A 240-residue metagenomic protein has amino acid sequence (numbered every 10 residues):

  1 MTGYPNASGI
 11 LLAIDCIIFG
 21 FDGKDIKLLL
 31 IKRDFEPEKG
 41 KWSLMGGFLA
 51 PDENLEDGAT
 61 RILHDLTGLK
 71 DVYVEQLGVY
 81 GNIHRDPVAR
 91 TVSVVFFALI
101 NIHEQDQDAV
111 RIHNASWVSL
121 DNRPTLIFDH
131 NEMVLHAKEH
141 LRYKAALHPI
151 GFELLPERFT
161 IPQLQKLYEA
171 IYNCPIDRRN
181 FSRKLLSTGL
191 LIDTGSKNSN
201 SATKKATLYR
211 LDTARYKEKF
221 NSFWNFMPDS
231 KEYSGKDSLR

Functional and structural regions predicted by a protein language model:
M1, F21-L29, D52, E56-T60 (+4 more regions): Core subunits and conserved enzymes of cellular information-processing and envelope-translocation systems across
T2-W42: N-terminal strand-loop-strand
I10-L12, E56-T60, H64-Q107, N122 (+2 more regions): Active-site segment of metal-dependent pyrophosphate-handling enzymes, primarily the Nudix hydrolase catalytic core
D25-L69, A145-Q165: Conserved Nudix-box catalytic region and its N-terminal flanking loop in Nudix hydrolases and closely related
F97, Q107-L141, A145, P156-P162 (+2 more regions): NUDIX/MutT-family hydrolases
K166-P175: Short helix-coil junctions and helix-kink-helix linkers
I176-T207: RNA substrate-recognition surfaces in RNA-acting enzymes
K197-R240: Long, intrinsically disordered, low-complexity Ser/Thr/Pro-rich regulatory/activation regions of nuclear proteins
